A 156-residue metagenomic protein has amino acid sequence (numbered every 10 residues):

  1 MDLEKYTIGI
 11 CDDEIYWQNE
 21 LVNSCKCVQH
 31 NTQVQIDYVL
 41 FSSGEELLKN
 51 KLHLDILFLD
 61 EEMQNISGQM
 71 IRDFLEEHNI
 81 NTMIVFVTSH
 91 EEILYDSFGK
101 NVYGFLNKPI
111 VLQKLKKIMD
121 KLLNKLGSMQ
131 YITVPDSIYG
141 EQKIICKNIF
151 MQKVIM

Functional and structural regions predicted by a protein language model:
E4-C25: Conserved acidic segment of CheY-like receiver
C11-D12, F41-S43, L57: Conserved sequence signature across two-component system core domains
C25-Q29, L75: Conserved hydrophobic residues forming the short capping helix/wall of the S-adenosyl-L-methionine
H30-S42: Short hydrophobic/Thr-rich beta-strand motif most characteristic of the beta2 strand and flanking loop of CheY-like
L40-E46, G68: Helix N-cap/capping motif at the beta->alpha junctions
K49, L54-M129: CheY-like receiver
D120-M156: Conserved binding/recognition cores within well-folded domains
